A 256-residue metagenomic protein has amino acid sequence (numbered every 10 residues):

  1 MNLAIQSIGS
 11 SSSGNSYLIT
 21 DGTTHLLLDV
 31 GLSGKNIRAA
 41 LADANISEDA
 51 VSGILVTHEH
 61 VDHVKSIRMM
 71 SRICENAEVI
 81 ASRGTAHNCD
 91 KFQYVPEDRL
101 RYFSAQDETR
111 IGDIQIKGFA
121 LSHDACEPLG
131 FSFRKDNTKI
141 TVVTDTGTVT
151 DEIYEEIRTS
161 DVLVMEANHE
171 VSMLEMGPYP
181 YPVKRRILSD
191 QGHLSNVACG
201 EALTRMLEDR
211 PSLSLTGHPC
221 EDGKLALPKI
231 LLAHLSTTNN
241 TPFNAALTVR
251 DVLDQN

Functional and structural regions predicted by a protein language model:
M1-A44, P128-D145, V162: Conserved beta-strand hairpin/beta-sheet module of binuclear metal-dependent hydrolase folds, prominently
Q6-Y17, T57-I67, A77, C89-D90 (+1 more regions): Structured catalytic core of nucleotide-sugar glycosyltransferases
L28-G31, V51-E59, I80-R83, T141-T144 (+2 more regions): Active-site neighborhood of phospho(di)ester-bond hydrolases with catalytic His/Asp-centered motifs
G34-A81: Active-site metal-binding motif and surrounding structural segment of the metallo-beta-lactamase
H60-V64, A86-N88, A125-C126, T148-D151 (+2 more regions): Active-site environment of divalent metal-dependent phosphoester hydrolases
K65-C74, N88-F92, T241-L247: Metal-dependent catalytic neighborhoods of phosphoester/phosphodiester hydrolases
R83-T138: Metallo-beta-lactamase
E152-N256: Cap/insert and terminal regions of metallo-dependent hydrolase folds
